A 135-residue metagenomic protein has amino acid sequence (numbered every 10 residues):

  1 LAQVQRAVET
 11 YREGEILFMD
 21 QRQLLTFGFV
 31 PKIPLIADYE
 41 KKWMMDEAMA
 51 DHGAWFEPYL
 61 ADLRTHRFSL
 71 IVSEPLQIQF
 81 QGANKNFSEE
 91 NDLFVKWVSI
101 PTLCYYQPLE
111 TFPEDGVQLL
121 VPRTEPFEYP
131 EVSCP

Functional and structural regions predicted by a protein language model:
L1-A48, F56-F80, L120: Short periplasmic/luminal acceptor-recognition loop of GT-C membrane glycosyltransferases, typified by
L1-V4, G53-E57, S88-W97: Well-ordered, non-membrane alpha-helical segments in soluble/globular domains
D46-D51, L103-Y105: Short C-terminal domain-edge/linker segments immediately following a structured domain
H66, L70-P135: Aromatic/acidic, Gly/Pro-rich catalytic loop(s) in extracytoplasmic/lumenal soluble domains of multi-pass membrane
